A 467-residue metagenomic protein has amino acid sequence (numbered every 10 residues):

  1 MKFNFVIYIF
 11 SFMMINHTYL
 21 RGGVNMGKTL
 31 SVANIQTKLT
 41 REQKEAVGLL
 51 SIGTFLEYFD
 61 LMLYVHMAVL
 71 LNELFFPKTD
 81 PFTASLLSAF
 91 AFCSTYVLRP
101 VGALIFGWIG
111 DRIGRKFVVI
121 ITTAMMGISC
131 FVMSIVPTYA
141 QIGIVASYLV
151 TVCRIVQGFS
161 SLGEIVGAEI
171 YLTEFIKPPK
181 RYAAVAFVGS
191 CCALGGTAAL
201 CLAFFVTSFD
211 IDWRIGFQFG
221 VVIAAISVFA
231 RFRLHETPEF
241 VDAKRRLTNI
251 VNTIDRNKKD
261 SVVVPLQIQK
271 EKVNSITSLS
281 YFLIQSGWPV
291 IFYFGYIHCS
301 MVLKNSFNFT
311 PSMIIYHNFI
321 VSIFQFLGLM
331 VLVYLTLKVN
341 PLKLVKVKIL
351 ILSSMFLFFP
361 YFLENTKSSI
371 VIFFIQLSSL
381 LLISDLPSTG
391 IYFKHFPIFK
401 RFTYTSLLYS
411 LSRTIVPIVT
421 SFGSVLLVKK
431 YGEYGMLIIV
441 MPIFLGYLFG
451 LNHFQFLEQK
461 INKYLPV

Functional and structural regions predicted by a protein language model:
V65, I276-V321, P417: Extracytoplasmic gate region of multi-pass secondary transporters
A103-I113, L329-P341: Helix-to-loop junctions at the C-terminal end of transmembrane segments in multipass secondary transporters
R112-T123, K338-I349: Cytoplasmic membrane-interface "Motif A"-like loop-to-helix N-cap segments of 12-TM Major Facilitator Superfamily
A124-I142, L352-N365: C-terminal ends and interior cores of transmembrane alpha-helices in multi-pass membrane transporters/permeases
C153-S190: Cytoplasmic helix-loop-helix junction between adjacent transmembrane helices in 12-TM secondary transporters
Y182-A203, Y409-T420: Glycine-rich segments within core transmembrane alpha-helices of 12-TM secondary carriers
C192-F232: Helix-loop-helix hairpin linking two adjacent transmembrane segments in secondary transporters
F399-V428: A late C-terminal transmembrane helix in Major Facilitator Superfamily
